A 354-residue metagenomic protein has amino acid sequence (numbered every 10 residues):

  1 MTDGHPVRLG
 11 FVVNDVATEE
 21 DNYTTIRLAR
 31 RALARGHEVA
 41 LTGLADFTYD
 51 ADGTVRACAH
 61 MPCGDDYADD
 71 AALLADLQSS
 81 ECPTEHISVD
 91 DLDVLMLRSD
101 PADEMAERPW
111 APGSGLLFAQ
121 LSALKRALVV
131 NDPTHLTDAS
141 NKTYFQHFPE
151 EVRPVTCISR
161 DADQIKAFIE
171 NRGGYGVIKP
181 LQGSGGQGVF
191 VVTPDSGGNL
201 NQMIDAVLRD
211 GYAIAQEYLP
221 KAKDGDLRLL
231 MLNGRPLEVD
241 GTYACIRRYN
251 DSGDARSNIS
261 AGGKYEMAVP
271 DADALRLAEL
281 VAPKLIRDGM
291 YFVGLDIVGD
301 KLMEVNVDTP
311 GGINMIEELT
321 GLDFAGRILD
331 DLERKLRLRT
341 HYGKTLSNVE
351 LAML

Functional and structural regions predicted by a protein language model:
G4-P6, V16-A34, T42-V155: Conserved N-proximal alpha/beta basic substrate-recognition cap immediately N-terminal to, or forming the N-lobe
V7, V12-V13, A268-L354: ATP-dependent carboxylate activation and anion-phosphoryl transfer catalytic cores that bind Mg-ATP to form
R8, T24-T25, A162-D163, R172-G174 (+2 more regions): Phosphate-binding site of ATP-dependent enzymes
F11, M96-L97, Q216: Redox-cofactor binding/interface segments in oxidoreductases and associated redox assembly factors
L41-T42, V129-D132, C157-S159, I178-K179 (+1 more regions): General beta-strand structural signal in soluble alpha/beta enzymes
P133-T137, R248-N250, V298-K301: Short glycine-enriched loops at secondary-structure junctions
E151-G173: Rossmann-like NAD(P)H-binding beta-loop-alpha module
G176-I178, A213-Q216, G289-G294: A short linear hydrophobic-aromatic micro-motif
